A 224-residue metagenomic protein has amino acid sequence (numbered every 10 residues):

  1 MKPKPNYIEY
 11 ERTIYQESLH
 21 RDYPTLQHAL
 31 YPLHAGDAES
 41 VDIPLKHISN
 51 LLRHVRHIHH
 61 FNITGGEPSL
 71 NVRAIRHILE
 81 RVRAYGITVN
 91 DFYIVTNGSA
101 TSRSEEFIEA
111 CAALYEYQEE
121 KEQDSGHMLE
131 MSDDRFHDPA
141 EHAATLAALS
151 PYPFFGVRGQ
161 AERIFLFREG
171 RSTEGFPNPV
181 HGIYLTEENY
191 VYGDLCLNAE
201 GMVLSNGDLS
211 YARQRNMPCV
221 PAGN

Functional and structural regions predicted by a protein language model:
M1-I94, T101-E106: Conserved alpha-helical substructure of the radical SAM core
N50-R56, R81-G86, E109-D124, L146-L149: Acidic (Asp/Glu)-rich catalytic clusters
G65-E67, I94-G98, M131-D133, G159-A161: A cross-domain feature marking catalytic cores of carbohydrate-active enzymes and several ubiquitous metabolic/repair
P68, S99-A100, D134-H137, E200-V203 (+1 more regions): Short, solvent-exposed loop/turn segments at secondary-structure junctions
E120-H137, R158: Non-cysteine beta-strand/loop elements that form the S-adenosyl-L-methionine
H142-A143: Domain-scale activation on soluble regions of proteins
R171-N224: Accessory C-terminal segments flanking Radical SAM cores
